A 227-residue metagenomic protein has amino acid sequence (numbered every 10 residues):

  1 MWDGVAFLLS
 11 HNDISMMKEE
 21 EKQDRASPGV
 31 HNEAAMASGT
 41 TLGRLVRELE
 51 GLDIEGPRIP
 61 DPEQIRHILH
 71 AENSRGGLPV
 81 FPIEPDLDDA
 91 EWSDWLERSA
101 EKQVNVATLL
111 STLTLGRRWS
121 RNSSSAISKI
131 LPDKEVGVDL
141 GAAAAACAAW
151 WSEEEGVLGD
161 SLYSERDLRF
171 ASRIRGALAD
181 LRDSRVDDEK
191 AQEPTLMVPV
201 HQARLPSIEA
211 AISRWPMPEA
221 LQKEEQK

Functional and structural regions predicted by a protein language model:
M1-K227: Compositional signal for N-terminal targeting/processing segments
